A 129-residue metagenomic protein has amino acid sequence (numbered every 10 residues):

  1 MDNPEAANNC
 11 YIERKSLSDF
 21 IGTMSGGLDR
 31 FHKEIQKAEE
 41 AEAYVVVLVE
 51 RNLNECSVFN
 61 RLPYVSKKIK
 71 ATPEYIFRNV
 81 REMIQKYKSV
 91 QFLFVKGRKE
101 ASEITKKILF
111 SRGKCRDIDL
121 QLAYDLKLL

Functional and structural regions predicted by a protein language model:
M1-N8, D19-L129: Non-catalytic C-terminal interaction segments of nucleic acid-processing enzymes
C10-S16: Conserved catalytic cores of phosphodiester-cleaving nucleases, focusing on short active-site segments
